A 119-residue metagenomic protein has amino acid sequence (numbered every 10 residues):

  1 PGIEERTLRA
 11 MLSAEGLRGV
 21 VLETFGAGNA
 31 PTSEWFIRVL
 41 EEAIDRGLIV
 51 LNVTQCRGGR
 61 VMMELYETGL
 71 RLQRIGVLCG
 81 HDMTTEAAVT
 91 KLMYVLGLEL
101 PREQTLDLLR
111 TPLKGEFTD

Functional and structural regions predicted by a protein language model:
P1-I3, G26: A broadly conserved detector of short glycine/acidic/proline-rich loop/turn motifs that flank catalytic sites and bind
I3-A14: C-terminal accessory domains and tails appended to enzymatic cores
L12-D119: Active-site catalytic microenvironments in core metabolic enzymes, especially phosphate/sugar-handling
